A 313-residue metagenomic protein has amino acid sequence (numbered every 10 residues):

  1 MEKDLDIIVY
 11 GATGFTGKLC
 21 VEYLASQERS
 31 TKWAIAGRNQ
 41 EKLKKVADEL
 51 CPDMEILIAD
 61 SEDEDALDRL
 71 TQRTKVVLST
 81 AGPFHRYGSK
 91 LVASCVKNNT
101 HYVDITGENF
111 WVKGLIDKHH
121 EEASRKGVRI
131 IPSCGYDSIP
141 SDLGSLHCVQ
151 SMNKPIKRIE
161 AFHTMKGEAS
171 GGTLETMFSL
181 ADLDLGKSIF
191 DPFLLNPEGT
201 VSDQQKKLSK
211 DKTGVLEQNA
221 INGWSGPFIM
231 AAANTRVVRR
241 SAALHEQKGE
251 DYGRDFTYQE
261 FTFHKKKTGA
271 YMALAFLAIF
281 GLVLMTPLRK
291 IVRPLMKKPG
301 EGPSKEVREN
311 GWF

Functional and structural regions predicted by a protein language model:
L5-S26: N-terminal Rossmann NAD(P)H-binding glycine-rich loop of SDR-like oxidoreductase domains
D6, K75-V76, H101: Structural motif
D6, T31-W33, T257: Residues at the starts of beta-strands that form the adenosine-phosphate
R29-K42: Conserved glycine-rich Rossmann-like NAD(P)H-binding loop of the short-chain dehydrogenase/reductase
V46-D53: Short, conserved SAM-binding/catalytic segment of Class I S-adenosyl-L-methionine-dependent methyltransferases
L57-Y87: Conserved Rossmann-fold cofactor-binding substructure of NAD(P)-dependent oxidoreductases
P83-G199, V237-R240: Glycine-/Pro-rich loop/turn segments that contact NAD(P) or position catalytic residues in Rossmann-like domains
Q150-F313: C-terminal catalytic/substrate-binding lobe primarily of soluble NAD(P)-dependent oxidoreductases
